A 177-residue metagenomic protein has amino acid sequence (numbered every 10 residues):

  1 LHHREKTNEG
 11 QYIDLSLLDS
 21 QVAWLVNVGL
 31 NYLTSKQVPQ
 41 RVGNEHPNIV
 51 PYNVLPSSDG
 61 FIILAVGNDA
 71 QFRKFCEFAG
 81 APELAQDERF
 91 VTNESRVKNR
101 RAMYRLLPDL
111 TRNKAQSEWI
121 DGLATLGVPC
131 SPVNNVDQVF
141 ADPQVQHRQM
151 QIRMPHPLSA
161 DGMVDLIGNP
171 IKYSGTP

Functional and structural regions predicted by a protein language model:
L1-R4, L110, V139: Hydrophobic side-chain positions on well-ordered alpha-helices, corresponding to helix-helix packing/interface faces
L1-V66, K74: Active-site-adjacent "lid/gating" segments in soluble enzymes
Q21, T92, V139-F140: Short secondary-structure capping/turn micro-motifs that flank functional sites
L30, E77-G80, Q144, M150: A generic structural signal for secondary-structure junctions that act as hinges or helix/strand caps at the edges
Q40, P56-S57, Q138-P177: Terminal low-complexity tails and localization/encapsulation signals of metabolic enzymes
V50-L126, C130: Aromatic-enriched alpha-helical interface/lid elements that frame and gate functional surfaces
